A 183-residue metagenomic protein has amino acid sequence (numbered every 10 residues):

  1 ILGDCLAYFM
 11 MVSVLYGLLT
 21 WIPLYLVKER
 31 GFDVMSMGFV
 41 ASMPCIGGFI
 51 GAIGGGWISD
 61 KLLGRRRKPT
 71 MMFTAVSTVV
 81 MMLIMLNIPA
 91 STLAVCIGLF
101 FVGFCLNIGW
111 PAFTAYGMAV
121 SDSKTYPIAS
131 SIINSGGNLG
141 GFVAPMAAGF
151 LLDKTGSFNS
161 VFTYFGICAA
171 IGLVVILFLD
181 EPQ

Functional and structural regions predicted by a protein language model:
I1-G55, W110, T114: Extracytoplasmic gate region of multi-pass secondary transporters
L26-V27, I58-S59, A148-G156: Interfacial helix-cap and linker-helix signal at transmembrane-aqueous boundaries of multi-pass secondary transporters
D33, R66-P69, F150-C168: A membrane-interface helix-boundary motif in multi-pass transporters
D60-A75: Cytoplasmic membrane-interface "Motif A"-like loop-to-helix N-cap segments of 12-TM Major Facilitator Superfamily
V76-A90: C-terminal ends and interior cores of transmembrane alpha-helices in multi-pass membrane transporters/permeases
M85-L86, T163-Q183: Multi-pass alpha-helical transporter architecture, strongest for 12-TM Major Facilitator/SLC carriers used
L93-I108: Hydrophobic core of transmembrane alpha-helices in multi-pass small-molecule transporters, especially MFS/SLC-type
M118-T155, F165: A late C-terminal transmembrane helix in Major Facilitator Superfamily
